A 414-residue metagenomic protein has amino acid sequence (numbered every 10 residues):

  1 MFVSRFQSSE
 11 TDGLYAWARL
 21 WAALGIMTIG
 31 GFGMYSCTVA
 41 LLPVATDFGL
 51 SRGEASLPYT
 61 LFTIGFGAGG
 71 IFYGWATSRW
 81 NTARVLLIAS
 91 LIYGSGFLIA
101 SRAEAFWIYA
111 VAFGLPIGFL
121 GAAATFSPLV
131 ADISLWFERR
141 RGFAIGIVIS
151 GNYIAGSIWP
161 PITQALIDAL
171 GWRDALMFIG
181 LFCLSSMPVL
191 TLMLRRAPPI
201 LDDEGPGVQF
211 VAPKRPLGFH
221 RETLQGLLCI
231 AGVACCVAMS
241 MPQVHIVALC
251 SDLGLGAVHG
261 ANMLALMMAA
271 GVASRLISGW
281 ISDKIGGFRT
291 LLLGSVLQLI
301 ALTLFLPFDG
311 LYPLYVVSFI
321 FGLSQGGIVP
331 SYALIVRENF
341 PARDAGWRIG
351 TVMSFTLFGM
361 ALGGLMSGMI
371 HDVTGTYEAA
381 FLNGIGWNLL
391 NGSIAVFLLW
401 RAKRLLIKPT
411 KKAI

Functional and structural regions predicted by a protein language model:
T28, G96, I108-A123, V233 (+1 more regions): Hydrophobic core of transmembrane alpha-helices in multi-pass small-molecule transporters, especially MFS/SLC-type
C37-L41, T223-S278: Extracytoplasmic gate region of multi-pass secondary transporters
V44-A45, A76-T77, I158-L170, C250-S251 (+2 more regions): Interfacial helix-cap and linker-helix signal at transmembrane-aqueous boundaries of multi-pass secondary transporters
G69-T82, R275-G286, H371-D372: Helix-to-loop junctions at the C-terminal end of transmembrane segments in multipass secondary transporters
L91-E104, L297-D309: C-terminal ends and interior cores of transmembrane alpha-helices in multi-pass membrane transporters/permeases
F113-S150: Cytoplasmic helix-loop-helix junction between adjacent transmembrane helices in 12-TM secondary transporters
V148, N152-P198: Helix-loop-helix hairpin linking two adjacent transmembrane segments in secondary transporters
A265-G271, I277, S282-I335: C-terminal transmembrane helical hairpin of 12-TM major facilitator-type secondary transporters
